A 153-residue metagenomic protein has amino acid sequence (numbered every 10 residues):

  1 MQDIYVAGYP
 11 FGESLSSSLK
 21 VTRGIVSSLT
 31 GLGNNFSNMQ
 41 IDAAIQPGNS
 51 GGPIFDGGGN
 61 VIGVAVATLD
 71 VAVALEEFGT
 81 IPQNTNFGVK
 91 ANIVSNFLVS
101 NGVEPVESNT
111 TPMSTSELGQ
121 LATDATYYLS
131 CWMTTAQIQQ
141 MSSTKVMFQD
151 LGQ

Functional and structural regions predicted by a protein language model:
M1-N38, Q46-N49, A65-F78: Flexible, gly/ser-rich surface segments that form the specificity/activation loops bordering the active-site cleft
M1-V6, V26, I41, G52-I54 (+3 more regions): Terminal peptide-recognition signature
Q2, V6-G8, G52, N84 (+2 more regions): Generic intrinsically disordered, low-complexity segments enriched for polar/acidic and small residues
A7-G12, T22-R23, D56, A91-V103: A generic short-segment signal for beta-strand/edge and adjacent turn/coil regions
S16, K20, I45-N49, D56 (+1 more regions): Soluble non-cytosolic domains of exported or imported proteins
L32-N34, P47, F55-G57, G119-T123: Extracellular/periplasmic catalytic domains that process cell-envelope and extracellular macromolecules
N60-Q140, T144-G152: C-terminal subregion of chymotrypsin/trypsin-like serine protease catalytic domains
